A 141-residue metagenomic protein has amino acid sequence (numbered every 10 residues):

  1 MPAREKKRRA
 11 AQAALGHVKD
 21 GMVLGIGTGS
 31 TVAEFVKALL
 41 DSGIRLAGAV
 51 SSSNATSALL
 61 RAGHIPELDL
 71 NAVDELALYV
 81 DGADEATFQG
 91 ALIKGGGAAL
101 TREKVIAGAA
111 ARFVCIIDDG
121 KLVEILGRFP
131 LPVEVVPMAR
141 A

Functional and structural regions predicted by a protein language model:
M1-D20, T28-E75: Active-site catalytic microenvironments in core metabolic enzymes, especially phosphate/sugar-handling
P2-E5, N54, A58-A141: Conserved phosphate- and dinucleotide-binding cores of soluble alpha/beta proteins, encompassing both enzyme active
G21-M22, A111: Short coil/turn segments at beta-strand junctions that form active-site/ligand-binding loops
